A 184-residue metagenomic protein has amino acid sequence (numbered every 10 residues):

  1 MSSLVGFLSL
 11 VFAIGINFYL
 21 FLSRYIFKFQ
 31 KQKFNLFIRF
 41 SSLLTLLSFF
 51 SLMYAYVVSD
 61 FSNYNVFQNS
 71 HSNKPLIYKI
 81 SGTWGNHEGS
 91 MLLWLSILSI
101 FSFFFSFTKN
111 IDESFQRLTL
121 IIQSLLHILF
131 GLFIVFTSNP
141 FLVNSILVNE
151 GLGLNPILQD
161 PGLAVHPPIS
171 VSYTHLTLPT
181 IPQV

Functional and structural regions predicted by a protein language model:
M1-F7, H71-S90, L152-V171: Short aromatic-rich membrane-water interface segments that cap or initiate transmembrane helices in multi-pass membrane
F12-Y25, S42-F49, K74-Y78, W94-K109 (+1 more regions): Central hydrophobic cores of alpha-helical transmembrane segments in multi-pass inner-membrane proteins across all
Y19-L36, F61-N65: Membrane-interface helix-loop junction between the first two transmembrane segments
F29-T45, F104-I128: Membrane-interfacial loop-to-helix junctions in multi-pass inner-membrane proteins
F50-N65, S106-Q116, L132-S145: Transmembrane alpha-helix boundary signature
P75-I77, S96, F101, L120-L147 (+1 more regions): Structured, charged N-terminal subsegments at the starts of enzyme catalytic cores and at intra-chain domain/subunit
T174-T180: Conserved small/polar residues in nucleotide/adenosyl-binding loops
